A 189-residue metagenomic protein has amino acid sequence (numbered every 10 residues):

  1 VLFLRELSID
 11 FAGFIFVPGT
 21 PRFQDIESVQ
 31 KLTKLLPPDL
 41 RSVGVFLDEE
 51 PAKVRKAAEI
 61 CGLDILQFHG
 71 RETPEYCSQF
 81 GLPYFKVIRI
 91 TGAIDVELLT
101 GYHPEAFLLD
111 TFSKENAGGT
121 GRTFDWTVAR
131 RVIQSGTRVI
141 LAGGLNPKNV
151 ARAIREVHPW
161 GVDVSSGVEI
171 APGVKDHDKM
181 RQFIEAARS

Functional and structural regions predicted by a protein language model:
V1-S189: Conserved N-terminal beta1-alpha1 strand-loop-helix module at the mouth
